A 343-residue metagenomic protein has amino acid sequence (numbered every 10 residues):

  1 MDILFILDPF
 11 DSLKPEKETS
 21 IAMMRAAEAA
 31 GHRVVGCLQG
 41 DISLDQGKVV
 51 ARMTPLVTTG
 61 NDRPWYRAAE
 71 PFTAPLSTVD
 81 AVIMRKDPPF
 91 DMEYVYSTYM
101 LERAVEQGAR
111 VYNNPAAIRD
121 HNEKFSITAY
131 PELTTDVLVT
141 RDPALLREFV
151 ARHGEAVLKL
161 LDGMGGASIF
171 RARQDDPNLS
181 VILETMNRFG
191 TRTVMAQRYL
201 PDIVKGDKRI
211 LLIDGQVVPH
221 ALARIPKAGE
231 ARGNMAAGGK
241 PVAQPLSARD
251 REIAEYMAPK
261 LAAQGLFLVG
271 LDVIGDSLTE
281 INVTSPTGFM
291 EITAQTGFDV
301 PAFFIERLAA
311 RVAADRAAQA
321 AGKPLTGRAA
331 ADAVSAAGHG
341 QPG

Functional and structural regions predicted by a protein language model:
M1-L4: Extreme N-terminal starter segment of soluble prokaryotic enzymes
I6, M84-R85, L160: Short, well-ordered coil/turn residues at beta-beta hairpins and beta-strand->alpha-helix junctions within
L7, L13-E16, G229, P245-G343: ATP-dependent carboxylate activation and anion-phosphoryl transfer catalytic cores that bind Mg-ATP to form
D11-V139: Conserved N-proximal alpha/beta basic substrate-recognition cap immediately N-terminal to, or forming the N-lobe
S20, P143-A144, A151-E155, D162-I253 (+2 more regions): Phosphate-binding site of ATP-dependent enzymes
V34, V111, A156-V157, L268: Hydrophobic beta-strand scaffold residues
P115-R119, R224-P226, I274-S277: Short glycine-enriched loops at secondary-structure junctions
